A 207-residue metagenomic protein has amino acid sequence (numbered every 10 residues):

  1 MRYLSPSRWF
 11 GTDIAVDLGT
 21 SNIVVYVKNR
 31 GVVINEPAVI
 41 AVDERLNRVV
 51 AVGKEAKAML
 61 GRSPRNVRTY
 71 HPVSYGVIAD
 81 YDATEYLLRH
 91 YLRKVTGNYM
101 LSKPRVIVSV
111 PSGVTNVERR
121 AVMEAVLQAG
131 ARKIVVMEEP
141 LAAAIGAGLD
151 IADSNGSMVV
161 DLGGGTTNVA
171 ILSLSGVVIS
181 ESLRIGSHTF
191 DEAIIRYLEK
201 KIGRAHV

Functional and structural regions predicted by a protein language model:
M1-L162, A170-H206: Nucleotide/phosphate-binding catalytic cleft detector across ATP-hydrolyzing and phosphate-transferring enzymes
T167: Metal-dependent DNA phosphodiester-chemistry modules and their immediately adjacent helices/loops in DNA-processing
